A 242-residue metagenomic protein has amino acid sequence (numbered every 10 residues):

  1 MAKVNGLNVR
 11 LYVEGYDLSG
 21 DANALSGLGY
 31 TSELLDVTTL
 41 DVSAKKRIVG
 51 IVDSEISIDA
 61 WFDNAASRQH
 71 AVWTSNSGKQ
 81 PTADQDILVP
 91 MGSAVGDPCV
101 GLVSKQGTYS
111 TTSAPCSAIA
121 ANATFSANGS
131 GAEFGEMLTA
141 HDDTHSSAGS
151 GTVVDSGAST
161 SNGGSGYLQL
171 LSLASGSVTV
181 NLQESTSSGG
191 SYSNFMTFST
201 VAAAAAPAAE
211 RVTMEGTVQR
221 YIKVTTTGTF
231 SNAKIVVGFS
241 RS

Functional and structural regions predicted by a protein language model:
M1-N64, S93-T124, A132-E136, D142 (+1 more regions): Solvent-exposed edge beta-strands and adjacent loop segments that serve as assembly or binding interfaces
Y16, G92, Q183-S191: Change "in extracellular beta-sheet-rich domains … of secreted and cell-surface proteins" to "in beta-sheet-rich domains
I58, V153-S156, A206-E215: Exposed aromatic-hydrophobic patches
N64-A66, L170-V178, T229-A233: Extended, low-complexity, turn-rich repeat/linker tracts enriched in Gly/Pro/Ser/Thr and Asp/Glu that occur
A118, N162-L168, E215-K234: Noncatalytic modules at the cell exterior or secretory-pathway interfaces, chiefly beta-strand-rich lectin/adhesion
A121-A123, F134-M137, T229-S242: Edge beta-strands of jelly-roll/beta-sandwich modules across compartments, strongly enriched in secreted/luminal
T179-Q183, V236-G238: Beta-strand signatures of extracellular beta-sandwich domains
S193-A204: Solvent-exposed serine/threonine-rich low-complexity stretches and specific carbohydrate-binding patches
